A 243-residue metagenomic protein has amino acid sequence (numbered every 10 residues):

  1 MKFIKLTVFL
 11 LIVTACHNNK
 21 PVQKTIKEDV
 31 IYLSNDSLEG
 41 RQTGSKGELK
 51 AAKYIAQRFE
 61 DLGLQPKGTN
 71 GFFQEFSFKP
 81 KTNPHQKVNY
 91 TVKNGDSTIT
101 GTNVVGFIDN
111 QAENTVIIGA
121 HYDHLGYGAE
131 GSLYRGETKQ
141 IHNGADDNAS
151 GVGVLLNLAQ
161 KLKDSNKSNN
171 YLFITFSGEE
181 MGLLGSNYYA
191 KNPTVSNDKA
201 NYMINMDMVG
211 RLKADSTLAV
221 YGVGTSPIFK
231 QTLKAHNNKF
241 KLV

Functional and structural regions predicted by a protein language model:
M1-Q23: Bacterial Sec-dependent N-terminal signal peptides
P21-K50, L62-G68, Y202-I204, M208-K213 (+1 more regions): N-terminal capping segment at the start of a domain
I31-S34, Q74, N103-F107, T115-G119 (+3 more regions): Structural recognition of the beta-strand scaffold that forms the well-ordered cores of secreted hydrolase catalytic
L33, F59, Y90-S132: Acidic/His- and Gly-rich active-site-bordering loop/insert found across diverse amide/peptide-bond hydrolases
D36-K46, D61, V88-G95, E137-N148 (+2 more regions): Second-shell loop/turn segments in exported
R41-F107: A non-catalytic alpha/beta surface segment that caps or lines the substrate-entry region of metallo-dependent hydrolase
G106, I118-G119, H124, G128-G182: Alpha-helical metal-binding/catalytic segments enriched in His/Glu/Asp
G178-V243: Metal-dependent peptidase/peptidase-like ectodomains
